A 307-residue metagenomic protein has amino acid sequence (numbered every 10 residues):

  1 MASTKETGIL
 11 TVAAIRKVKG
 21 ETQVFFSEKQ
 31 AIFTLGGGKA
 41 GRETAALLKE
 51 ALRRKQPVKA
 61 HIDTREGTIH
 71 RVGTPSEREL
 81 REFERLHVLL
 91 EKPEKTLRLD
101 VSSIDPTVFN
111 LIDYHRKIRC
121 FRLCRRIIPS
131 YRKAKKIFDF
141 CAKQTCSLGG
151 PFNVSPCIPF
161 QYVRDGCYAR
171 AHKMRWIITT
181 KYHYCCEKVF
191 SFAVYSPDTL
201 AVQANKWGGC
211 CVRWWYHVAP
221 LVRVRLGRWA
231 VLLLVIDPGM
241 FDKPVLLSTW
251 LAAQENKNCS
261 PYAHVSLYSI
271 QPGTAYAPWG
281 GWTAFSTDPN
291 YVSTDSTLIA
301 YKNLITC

Functional and structural regions predicted by a protein language model:
M1-E6: OB/S1-fold single-stranded nucleic-acid-binding modules and their adjacent gly/ser/pro-rich low-complexity linkers
T7-V18, E28, K59-E66, G73-C307: A structural boundary/capping signal
R16-K39: OB-fold (S1/OB) nucleic-acid-binding surfaces
G37-T44, E77-R78: Structured surface patches comprising rigid loops and adjacent beta-strands/short helices at the edges of well-ordered
G41-H61: Short nucleic-acid-contacting surface segments enriched for D/E, G, S/T with interspersed K/R
